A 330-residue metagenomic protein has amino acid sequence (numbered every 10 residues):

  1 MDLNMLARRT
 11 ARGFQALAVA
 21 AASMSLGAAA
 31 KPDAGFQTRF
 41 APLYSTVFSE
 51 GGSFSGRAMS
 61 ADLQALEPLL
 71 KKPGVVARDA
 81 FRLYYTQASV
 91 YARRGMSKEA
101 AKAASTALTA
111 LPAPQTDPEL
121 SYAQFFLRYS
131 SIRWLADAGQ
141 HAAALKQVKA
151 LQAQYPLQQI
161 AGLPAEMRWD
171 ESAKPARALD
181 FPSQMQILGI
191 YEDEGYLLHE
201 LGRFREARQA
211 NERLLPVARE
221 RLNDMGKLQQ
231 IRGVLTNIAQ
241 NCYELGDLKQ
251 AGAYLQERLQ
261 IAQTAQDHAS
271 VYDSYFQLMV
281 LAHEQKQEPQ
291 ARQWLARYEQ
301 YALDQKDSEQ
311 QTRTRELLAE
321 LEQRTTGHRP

Functional and structural regions predicted by a protein language model:
S23, A28-Y85: N-terminal leader/linker segments that initiate helical-solenoid repeat arrays
G51-E67, G95-A110, H141-S172, F204-P216 (+2 more regions): Helix-turn-helix repeat elements of alpha-solenoid scaffolds
P68-A80, T109-Y122, Q154-Q184, V217-L228 (+2 more regions): Flexible helix-coil transition and linker loops at the boundaries of alpha-helical arrays
R82, Y122-F126, P182, G189 (+3 more regions): Residue register of alpha-helical TPR repeats
